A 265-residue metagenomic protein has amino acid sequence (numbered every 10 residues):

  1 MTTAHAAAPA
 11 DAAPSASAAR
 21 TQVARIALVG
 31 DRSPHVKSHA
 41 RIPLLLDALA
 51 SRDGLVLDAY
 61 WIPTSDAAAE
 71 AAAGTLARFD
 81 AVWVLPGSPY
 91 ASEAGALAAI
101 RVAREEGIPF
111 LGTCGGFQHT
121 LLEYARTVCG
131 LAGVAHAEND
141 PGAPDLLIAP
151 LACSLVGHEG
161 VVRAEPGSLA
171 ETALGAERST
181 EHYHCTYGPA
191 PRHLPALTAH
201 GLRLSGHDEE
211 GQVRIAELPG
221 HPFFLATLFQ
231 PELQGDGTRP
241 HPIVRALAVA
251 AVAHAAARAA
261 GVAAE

Functional and structural regions predicted by a protein language model:
M1-E177, T186-I215, P219-G220, L228-E265: N-terminal beta1-alpha1 cap of cysteine-dependent amidohydrolase-like domains
Y183: An anion-binding catalytic pocket shared by soluble metabolic enzymes
